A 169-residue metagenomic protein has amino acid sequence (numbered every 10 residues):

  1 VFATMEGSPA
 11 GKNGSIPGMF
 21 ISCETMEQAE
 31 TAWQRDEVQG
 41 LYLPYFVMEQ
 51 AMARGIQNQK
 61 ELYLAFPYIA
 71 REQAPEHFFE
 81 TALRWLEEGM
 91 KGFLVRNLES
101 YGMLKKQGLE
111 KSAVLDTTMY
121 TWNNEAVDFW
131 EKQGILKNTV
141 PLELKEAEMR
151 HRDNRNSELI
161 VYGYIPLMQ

Functional and structural regions predicted by a protein language model:
V1-Q169: Non-catalytic helical/linker scaffolds that mediate oligomerization, partner binding, and domain coupling around large
